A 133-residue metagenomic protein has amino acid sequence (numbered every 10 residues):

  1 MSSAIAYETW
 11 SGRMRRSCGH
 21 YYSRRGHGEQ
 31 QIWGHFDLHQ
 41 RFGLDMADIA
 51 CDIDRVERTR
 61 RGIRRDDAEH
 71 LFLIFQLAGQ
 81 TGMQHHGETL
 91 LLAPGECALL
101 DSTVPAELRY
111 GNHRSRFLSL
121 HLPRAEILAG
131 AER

Functional and structural regions predicted by a protein language model:
M1-Q31, H35, L44, Q80-R133: Alpha-helical bundle regulatory/interaction domains
H27-G28, I32-T59: Extended boundary segments
L38, R64-R65, T89: Short secondary-structure boundary/capping segments
L44, C51-E57, R61-M83, E96: Glycine- and acidic-residue-biased ligand/ion/polar-headgroup-sensing regions
I49, Q76, P123-A125: Generic beta-structure capping elements
